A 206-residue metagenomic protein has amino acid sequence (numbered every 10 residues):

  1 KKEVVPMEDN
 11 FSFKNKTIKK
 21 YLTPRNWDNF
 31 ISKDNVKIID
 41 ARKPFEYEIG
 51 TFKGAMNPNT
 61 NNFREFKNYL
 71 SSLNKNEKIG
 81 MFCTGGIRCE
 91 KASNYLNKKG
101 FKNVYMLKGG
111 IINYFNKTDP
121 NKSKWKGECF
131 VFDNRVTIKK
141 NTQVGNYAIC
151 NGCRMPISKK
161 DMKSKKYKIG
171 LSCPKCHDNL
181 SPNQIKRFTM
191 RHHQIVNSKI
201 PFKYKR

Functional and structural regions predicted by a protein language model:
K1-K20, D28, K43-K78, I87-R206: Rhodanese-like catalytic fold shared by cysteine-dependent sulfurtransferases and DSP/PTP-type phosphatases
P24: Alpha-helix-centered segments that form part of catalytic cores
I31: Conserved catalytic palm subdomain of right-hand nucleotidyl-transferase polymerases, strongest for RNA-directed enzymes
I38-D40: Structural scaffold elements adjacent to functional motifs in cytosolic proteins
T84: Aromatic-flanked redox-active Cys/Sec active sites in thiol-based oxidoreductases, especially the WC-centered
